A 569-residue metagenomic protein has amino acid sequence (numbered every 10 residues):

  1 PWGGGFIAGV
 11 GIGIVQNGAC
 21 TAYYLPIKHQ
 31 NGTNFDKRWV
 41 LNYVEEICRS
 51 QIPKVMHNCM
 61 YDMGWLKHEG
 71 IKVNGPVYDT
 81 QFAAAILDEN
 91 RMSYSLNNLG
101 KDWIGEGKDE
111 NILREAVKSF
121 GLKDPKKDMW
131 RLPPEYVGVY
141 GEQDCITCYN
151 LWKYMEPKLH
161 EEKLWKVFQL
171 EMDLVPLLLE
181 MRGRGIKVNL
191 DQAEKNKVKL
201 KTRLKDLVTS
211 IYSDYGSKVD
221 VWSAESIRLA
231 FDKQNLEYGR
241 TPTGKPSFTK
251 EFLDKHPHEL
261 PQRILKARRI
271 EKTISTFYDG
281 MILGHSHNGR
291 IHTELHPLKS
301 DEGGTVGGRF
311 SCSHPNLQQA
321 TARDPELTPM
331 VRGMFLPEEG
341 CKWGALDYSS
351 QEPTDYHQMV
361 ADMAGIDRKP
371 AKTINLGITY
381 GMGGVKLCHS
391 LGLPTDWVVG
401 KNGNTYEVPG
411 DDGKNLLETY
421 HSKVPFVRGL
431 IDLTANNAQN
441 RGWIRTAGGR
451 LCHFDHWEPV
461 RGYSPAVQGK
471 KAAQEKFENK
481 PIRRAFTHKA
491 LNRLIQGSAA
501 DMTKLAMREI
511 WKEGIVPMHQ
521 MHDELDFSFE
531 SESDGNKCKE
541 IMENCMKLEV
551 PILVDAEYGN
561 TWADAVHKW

Functional and structural regions predicted by a protein language model:
P1-Q30, N74, R91-Y94, K101-I104 (+9 more regions): Conserved "right-hand" nucleotidyltransferase catalytic core of DNA-directed polymerases
Q16-K54: Nucleic-acid-processing active sites and adjacent nucleic-acid-binding tracks, predominantly divalent metal-dependent
M56, V77-Y78, W343-D347: Short hydrophobic beta-strand that contains or immediately precedes a catalytic carboxylate
M60-I71, A84-L87, R228-N235, S349-E352 (+1 more regions): Short active-site loop/helix that positions an aromatic residue
K72-E89, L96-K101, P353-H357: Conserved beta-strand -> loop -> alpha-helix junction used to position metal-binding or nucleic-acid-contacting
Q143-Y149, H488-R508: Conserved pre-motif C helix in the palm subdomain of viral-like polymerases
E540-V550: A common structural junction motif
A563-W569: Short, low-order "capping/linker" segments at domain edges
